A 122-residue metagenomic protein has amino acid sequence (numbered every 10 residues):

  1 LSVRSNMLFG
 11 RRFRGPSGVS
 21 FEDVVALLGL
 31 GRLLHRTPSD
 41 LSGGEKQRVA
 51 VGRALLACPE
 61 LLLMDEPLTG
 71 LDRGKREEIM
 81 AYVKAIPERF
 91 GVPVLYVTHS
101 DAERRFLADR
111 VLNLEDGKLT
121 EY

Functional and structural regions predicted by a protein language model:
L1-V19, L27: ABC-type ATPase nucleotide-binding domains, specifically the catalytic core motifs of the NBD
G18-L33, K84-A85: Conserved ABC ATPase "signature" region
T37-L41, E45: Conserved ABC ATPase signature
V51: Hydrophobic anchor residue at the start of the ABC signature
L56-E60: A short, proline-enriched helix->beta-strand linker immediately N-terminal to the Walker B motif in ABC-type P-loop
L62-E66: Catalytic Walker B motif of ABC-type/P-loop ATPase nucleotide-binding domains
G91-V97: Conserved H-loop
